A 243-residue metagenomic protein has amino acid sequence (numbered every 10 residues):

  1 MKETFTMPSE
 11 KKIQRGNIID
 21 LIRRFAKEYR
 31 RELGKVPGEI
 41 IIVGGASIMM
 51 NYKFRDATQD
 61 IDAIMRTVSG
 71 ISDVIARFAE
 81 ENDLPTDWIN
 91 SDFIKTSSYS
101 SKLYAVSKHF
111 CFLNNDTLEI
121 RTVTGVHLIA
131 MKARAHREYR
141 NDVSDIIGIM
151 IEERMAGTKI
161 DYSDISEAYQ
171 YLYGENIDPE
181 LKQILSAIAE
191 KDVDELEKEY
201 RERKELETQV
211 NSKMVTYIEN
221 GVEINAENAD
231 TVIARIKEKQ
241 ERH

Functional and structural regions predicted by a protein language model:
M1-H243: Compositionally biased terminal segments of proteins
